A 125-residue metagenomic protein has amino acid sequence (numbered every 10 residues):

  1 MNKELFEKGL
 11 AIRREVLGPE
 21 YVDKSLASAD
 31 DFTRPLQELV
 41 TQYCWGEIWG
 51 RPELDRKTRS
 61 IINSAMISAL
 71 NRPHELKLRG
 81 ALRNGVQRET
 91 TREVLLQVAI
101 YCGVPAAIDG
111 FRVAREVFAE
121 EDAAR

Functional and structural regions predicted by a protein language model:
M1-K57, L76, R83, I108-R125: Acidic, glycine/proline-rich low-complexity segments that act as flexible tails and inter-domain linkers
R14, G50, I67-L70, R83 (+2 more regions): Amphipathic alpha-helical interaction elements
V40-C44, I61-M66, V94-A99, G110: Short alpha-helical scaffolding segments that buttress acidic/His motifs in well-ordered protein cores
N63-R92: Mid-chain, well-packed structural core segment of small domains
P73, T91-V113: Preference for long, well-ordered alpha-helical segments
